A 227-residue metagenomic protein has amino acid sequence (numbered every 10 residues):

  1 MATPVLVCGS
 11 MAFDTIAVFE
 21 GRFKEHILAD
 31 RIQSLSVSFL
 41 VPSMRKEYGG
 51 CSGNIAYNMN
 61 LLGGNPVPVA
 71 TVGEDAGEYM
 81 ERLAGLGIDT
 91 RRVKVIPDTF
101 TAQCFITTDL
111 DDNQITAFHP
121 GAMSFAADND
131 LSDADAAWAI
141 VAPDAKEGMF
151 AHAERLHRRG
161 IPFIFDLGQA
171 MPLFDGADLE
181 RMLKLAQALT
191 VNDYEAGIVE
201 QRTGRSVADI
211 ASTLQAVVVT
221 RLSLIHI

Functional and structural regions predicted by a protein language model:
M1-V67, E78: Glycine-rich phosphate/adenosyl-contacting loop at the front of the ribokinase-like
V5, N65-V67, T90, F163 (+1 more regions): Hydrophobic anchor at the start of a short beta-strand that flanks the dinucleotide cofactor-binding loop
D14, N65-R92: A glycine-rich beta-to-alpha transition motif near the start of alpha/beta enzyme domains, typified by
V69-E74, R91-T101, A211, Q215-R221: Beta-strand->loop->alpha-helix junctions that form or flank phosphate-binding loops in nucleotide-handling enzymes
R91-I96, C104-E147: Conserved phosphate-binding/catalytic loop of the ribokinase/pfkB sugar-kinase fold
D133-A134, L183, A211: A short, aliphatic-rich alpha-helical micro-motif
W138-V207: Conserved beta-alpha-beta core of the PfkB/ribokinase-like small-molecule kinase fold
I225-I227: Conserved small/polar residues in nucleotide/adenosyl-binding loops
